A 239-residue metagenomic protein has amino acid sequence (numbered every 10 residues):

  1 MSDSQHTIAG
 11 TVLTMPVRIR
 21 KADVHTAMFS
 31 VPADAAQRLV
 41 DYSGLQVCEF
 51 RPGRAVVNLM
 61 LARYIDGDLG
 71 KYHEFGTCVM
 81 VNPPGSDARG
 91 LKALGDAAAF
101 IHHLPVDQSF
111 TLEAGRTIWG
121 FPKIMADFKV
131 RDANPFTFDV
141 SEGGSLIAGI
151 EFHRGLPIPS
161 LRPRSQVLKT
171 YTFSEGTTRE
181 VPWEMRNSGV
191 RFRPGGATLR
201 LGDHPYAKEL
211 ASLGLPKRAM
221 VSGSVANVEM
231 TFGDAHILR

Functional and structural regions predicted by a protein language model:
S2-T11, D107-R239: Interaction-surface and assembly-scaffold signal
I8-V12, R20-T26, L45-P163: Structured soluble/peripheral alpha/beta segments that form catalytic or ligand/cofactor-binding pockets
P16: A mobile, often basic/glycine-rich helix-loop segment that functions as the active-site lid/recognition loop
H25-F29, V221-G223: Aromatic-acidic/polar surface patches that form glycan- and anion
V31-A33, P83, D234: Non-catalytic surface loops within mature trypsin-like serine protease
V31-S43: Amphipathic alpha-helical segments
A35-Q37, G67-L69, D87, A207-E209 (+1 more regions): Residues in flexible loops and secondary-structure boundaries
